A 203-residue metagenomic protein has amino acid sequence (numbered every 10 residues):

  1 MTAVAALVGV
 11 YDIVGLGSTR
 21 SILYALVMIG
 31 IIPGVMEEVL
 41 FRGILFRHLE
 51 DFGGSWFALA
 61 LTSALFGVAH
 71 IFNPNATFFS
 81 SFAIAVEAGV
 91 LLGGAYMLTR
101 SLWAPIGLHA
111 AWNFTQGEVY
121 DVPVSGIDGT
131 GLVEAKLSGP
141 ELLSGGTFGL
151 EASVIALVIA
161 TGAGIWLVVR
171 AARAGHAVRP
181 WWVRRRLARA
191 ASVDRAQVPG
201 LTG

Functional and structural regions predicted by a protein language model:
M1-A5, F66, H70, L92 (+2 more regions): Structural signal for membrane-spanning alpha-helices in multi-pass inner-membrane proteins, emphasizing helix cores
M1-V39, F46-F52, P180, V193-G203: Juxtamembrane helix-loop-helix connectors linking adjacent transmembrane helices in multi-pass membrane enzymes
G15-L26, N75-I84, L150: Juxtamembrane helix-entry segments on the extracytoplasmic side of multipass membrane proteins
L23-V27, W56-L61, F82-A83, W103-G107 (+1 more regions): Hydrophobic alpha-helical transmembrane segments
G30, G34, G54-I71, A85-G89: Small-polar-interrupted transmembrane alpha-helices in polytopic inner-membrane proteins
M36-L61, G94-S101: Membrane-interface helix/loop boundary segments of multi-pass membrane proteins
S81-E141: Functionally important transmembrane alpha-helices
F114-G203: C-terminal membrane module of polytopic membrane proteins
